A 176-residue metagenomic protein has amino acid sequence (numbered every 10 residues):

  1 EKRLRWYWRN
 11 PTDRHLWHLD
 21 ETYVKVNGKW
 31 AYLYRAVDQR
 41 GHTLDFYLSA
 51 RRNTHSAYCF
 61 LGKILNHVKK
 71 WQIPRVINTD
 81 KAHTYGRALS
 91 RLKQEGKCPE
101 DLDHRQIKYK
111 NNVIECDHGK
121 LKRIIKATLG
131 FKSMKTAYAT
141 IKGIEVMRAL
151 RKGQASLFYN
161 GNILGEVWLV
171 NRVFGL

Functional and structural regions predicted by a protein language model:
E1-L176: Residue-level recognition of single "structural anchor" positions that define or cap local secondary structure
